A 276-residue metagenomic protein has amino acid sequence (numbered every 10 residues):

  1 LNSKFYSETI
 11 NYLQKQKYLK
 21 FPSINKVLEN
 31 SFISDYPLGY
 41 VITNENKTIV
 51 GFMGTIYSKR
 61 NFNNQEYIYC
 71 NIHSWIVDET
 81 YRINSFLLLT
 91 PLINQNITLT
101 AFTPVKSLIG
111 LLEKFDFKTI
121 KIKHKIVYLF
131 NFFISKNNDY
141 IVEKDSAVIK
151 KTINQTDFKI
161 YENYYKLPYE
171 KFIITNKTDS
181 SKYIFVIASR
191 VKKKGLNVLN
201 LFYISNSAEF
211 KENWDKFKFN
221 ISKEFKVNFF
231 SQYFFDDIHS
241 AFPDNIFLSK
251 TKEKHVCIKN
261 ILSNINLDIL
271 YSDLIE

Functional and structural regions predicted by a protein language model:
L1-E8: A short beta-loop-alpha structural element at the N-terminal edge of CoA-dependent acyl/N-acetyltransferase catalytic
T9-G39, N44, F115-S205: Amide-forming acyltransferase catalytic core, primarily the GNAT-like/NAT-type and related acyltransferase folds
V41, F52-G54, N71: Short, conserved beta-strand segments within well-ordered enzyme catalytic domains that often line or immediately flank
E45, S58, Y233-D236: Acidic/polar N-terminal loop/beta-strand segments that form early-domain functional surfaces
K47-G51: Glycine-rich acetyl-CoA-binding "A-motif" of GNAT/NAT acetyltransferases
T55-F62: Acetyl-CoA-dependent GNAT
N63-K125, G195-E253: Acyl-donor binding region in acyl/amide transferases
L248-E276: C-terminal functional modules
